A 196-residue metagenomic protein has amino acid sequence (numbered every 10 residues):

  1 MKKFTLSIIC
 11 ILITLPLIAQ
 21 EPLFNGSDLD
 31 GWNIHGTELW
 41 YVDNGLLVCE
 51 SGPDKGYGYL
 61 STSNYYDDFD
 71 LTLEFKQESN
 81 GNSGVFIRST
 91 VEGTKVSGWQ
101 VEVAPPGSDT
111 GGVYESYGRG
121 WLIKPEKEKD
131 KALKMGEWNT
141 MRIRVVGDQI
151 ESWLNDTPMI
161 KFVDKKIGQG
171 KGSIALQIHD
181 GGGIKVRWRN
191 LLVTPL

Functional and structural regions predicted by a protein language model:
F4-L15: Sec-dependent N-terminal signal peptides
A19-L196: Carbohydrate-interacting regions of secretory-pathway proteins
